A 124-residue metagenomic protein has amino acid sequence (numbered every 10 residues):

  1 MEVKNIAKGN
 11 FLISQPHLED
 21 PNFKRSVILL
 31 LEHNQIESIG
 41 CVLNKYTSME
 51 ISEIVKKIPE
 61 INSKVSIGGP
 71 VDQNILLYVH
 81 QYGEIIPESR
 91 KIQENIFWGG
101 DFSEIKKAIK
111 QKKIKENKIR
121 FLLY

Functional and structural regions predicted by a protein language model:
M1-L122: A short aromatic-anchored loop/beta-hairpin motif
